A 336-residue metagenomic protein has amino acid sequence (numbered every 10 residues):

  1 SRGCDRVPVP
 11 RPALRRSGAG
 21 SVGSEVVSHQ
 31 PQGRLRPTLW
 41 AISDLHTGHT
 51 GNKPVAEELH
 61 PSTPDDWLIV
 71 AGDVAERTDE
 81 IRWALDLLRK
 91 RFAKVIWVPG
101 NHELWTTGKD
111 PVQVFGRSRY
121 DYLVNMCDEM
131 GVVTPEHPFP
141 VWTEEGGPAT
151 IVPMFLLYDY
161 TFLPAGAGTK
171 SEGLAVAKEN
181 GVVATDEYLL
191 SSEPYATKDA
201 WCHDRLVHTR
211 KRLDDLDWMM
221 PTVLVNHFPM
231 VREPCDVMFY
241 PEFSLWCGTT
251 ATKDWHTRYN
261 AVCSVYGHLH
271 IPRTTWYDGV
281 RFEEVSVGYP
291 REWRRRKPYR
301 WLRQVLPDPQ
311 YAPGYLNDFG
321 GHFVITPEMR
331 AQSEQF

Functional and structural regions predicted by a protein language model:
S1-G23: Rieske [2Fe-2S] iron-sulfur-binding domain
S24-W97, E103-K109, Y195: N-terminal active-site segment of His-dependent metallophosphoesterases
P31-W40, F139-P153, W276-R281: Beta-strand-turn-beta hairpins that frame and shape the catalytic cleft of phosphate-ester-processing enzymes
R36, M130, D236, E242-N260 (+1 more regions): Binuclear metal-dependent phosphoesterase catalytic core
A41-S43, L68-D73, I96-N101, V133-P138 (+4 more regions): Active-site neighborhood of phospho(di)ester-bond hydrolases with catalytic His/Asp-centered motifs
G51-V55, V74-R89, H102-E129, T143-G146 (+3 more regions): Metal-dependent catalytic neighborhoods of phosphoester/phosphodiester hydrolases
D66, A93, G147-P148, M219-P221: Short coil/turn segments at beta-strand junctions that form active-site/ligand-binding loops
T150-V223, M230-F239, E334: Active-site-proximal loop/helix segment associated with metal-binding centers of metalloenzymes
